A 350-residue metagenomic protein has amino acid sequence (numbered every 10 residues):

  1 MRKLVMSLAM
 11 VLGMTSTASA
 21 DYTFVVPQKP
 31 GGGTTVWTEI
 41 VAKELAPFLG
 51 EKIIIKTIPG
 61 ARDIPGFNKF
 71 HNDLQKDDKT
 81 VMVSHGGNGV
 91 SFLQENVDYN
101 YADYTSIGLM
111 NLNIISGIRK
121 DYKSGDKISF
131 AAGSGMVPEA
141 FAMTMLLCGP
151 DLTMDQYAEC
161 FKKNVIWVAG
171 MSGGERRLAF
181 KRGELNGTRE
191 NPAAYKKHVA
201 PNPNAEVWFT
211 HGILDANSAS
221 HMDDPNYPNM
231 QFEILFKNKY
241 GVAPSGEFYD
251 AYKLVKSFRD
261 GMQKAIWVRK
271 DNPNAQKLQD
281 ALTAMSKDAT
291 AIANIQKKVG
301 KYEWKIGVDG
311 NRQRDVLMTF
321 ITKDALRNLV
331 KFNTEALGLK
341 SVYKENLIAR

Functional and structural regions predicted by a protein language model:
L4-S16: Sec-dependent N-terminal signal peptides
S19-Y104, M136, P150-H198, A289-V308 (+1 more regions): N-terminal (or domain-start) structured segment
K29-G31, G86, K120-Y122, A131-P138 (+1 more regions): Short coil/turn segments
V36-W37, D126-I128, P273-A284, A291 (+1 more regions): Short amphipathic alpha-helical coupling segments at ligand-binding clamshell hinges and other catalytic/signaling
K79-M82, V97-D121, D126-A131, Y249-S257 (+1 more regions): A structural signal for short loop-to-beta-strand junctions that line the ligand-binding cleft of periplasmic/secreted
G89-V97, L109-K123, P138-C148, D260-R269 (+1 more regions): Periplasmic solute-binding protein
L112, V199-S286, D324, E335-R350: C-terminal lobe and pocket-closing loops of periplasmic/extracytoplasmic Venus-flytrap solute-binding proteins
G212-D223, A291-M318: Mature extracytoplasmic/periplasmic domains
